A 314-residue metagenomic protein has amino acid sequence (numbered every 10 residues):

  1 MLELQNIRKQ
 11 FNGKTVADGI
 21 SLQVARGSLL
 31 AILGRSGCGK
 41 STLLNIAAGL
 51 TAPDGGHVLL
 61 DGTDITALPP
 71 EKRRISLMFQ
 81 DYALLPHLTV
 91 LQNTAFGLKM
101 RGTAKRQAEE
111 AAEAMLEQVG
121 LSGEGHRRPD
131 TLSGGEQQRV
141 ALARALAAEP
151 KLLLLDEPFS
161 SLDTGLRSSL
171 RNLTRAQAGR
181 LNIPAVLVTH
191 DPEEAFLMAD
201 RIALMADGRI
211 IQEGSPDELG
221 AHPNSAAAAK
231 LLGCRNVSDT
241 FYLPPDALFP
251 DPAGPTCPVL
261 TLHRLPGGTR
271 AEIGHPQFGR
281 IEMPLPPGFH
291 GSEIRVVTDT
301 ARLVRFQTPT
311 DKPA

Functional and structural regions predicted by a protein language model:
L29, P70-S76, Q80-N224: ABC ATPase nucleotide-binding domains
L33-R35: The feature captures the beta-strand-to-loop junction immediately N-terminal to the Walker
A48: Helix-to-loop junction immediately C-terminal to a conserved catalytic motif
G56-D64: Conserved ABC transporter NBD signature motif
A221-A247, V297-D299: C-terminal boundary and immediately downstream tail of ABC-type ATPase nucleotide-binding domains
Y242-A314: Non-catalytic connector elements of ABC transporters
